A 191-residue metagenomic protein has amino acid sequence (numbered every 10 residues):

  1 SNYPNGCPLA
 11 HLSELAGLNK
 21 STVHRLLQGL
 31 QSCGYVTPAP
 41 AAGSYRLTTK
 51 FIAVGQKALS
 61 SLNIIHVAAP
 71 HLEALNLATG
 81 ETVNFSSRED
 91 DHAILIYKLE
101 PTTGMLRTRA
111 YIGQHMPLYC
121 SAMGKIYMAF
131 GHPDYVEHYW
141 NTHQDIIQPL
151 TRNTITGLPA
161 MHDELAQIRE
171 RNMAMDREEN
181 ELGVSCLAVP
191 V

Functional and structural regions predicted by a protein language model:
S1-H66: N-terminal helix-turn-helix
P4-N5, G80, H132, E170-A174: Generic structural signal for secondary-structure transition and capping sites
V36-P38, F85-S86, V191: A structural signal for short hydrophobic beta-strand segments in well-ordered beta-sheet cores
A42, R46-T142: Amphipathic alpha-helical effector-binding/dimerization core of metabolite-sensing transcriptional regulators
I146-T151: Short glycine/proline- and acidic residue-enriched helix-loop micro-motifs that form flexible lids or anion-recognition
N153-V191: Extended hydrophobic
